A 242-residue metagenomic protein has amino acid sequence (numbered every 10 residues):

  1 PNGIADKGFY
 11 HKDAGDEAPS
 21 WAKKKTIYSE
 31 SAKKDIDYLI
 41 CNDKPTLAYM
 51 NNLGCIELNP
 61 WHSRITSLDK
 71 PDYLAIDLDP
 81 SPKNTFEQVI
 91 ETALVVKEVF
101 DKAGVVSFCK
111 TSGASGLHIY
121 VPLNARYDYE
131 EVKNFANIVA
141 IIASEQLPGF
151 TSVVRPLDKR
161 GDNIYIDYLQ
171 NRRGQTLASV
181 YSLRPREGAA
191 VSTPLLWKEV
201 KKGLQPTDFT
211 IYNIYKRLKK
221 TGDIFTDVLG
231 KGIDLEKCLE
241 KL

Functional and structural regions predicted by a protein language model:
P1, S107-G113, V154-D158: Short beta-strand
P1-D69: Active-site loop/lid in soluble adenylation, ligation, and acyl-transfer enzymes
P1-H11, T111-N124: Short, charge-patterned binding micro-sites
K7-W21, A125-Y129, Y165-T176: Short, charged low-complexity intrinsically disordered segments located at boundaries of structured domains
A32-I36, L53-Y73, P80-N84, E130-L242: C-terminal accessory nucleic-acid interaction domains of nucleic acid-metabolism proteins
L39-I40, K44-S112, L123-Y127, E131: Signature for HUH/AEP ssDNA processing cores
T92-V95, H118, F135-I142: Non-catalytic alpha-helical scaffold/packing segments enriched in small hydrophobic residues
V105, S115, D162: Residue-level signal for beta-strand positions within conserved beta-sheet cores that form or flank
